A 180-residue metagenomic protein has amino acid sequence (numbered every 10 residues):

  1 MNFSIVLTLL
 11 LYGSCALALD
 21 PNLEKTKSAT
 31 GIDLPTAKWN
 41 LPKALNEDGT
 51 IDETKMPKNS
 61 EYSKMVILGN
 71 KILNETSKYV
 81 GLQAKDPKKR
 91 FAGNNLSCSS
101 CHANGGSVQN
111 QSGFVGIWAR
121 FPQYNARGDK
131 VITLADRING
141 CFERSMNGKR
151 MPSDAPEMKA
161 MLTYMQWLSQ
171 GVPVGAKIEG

Functional and structural regions predicted by a protein language model:
N2-I5, Y12-V80, Q123-G180: Post-cleavage N-terminal segment of exported redox proteins
T8, N110, I117-R120, A160: A general marker of short, structured functional hotspots
G69, N95-G106, M161, M165: The canonical Cys-X-X-Cys-His
E75-L82, A103-N110: Short helix-loop boundary/capping segments at the starts of domains
L82-L96: Local sequence-structure signature of Cys/Sec-based thiol-disulfide redox active-site neighborhoods
A84, Q109-V115, P173-K177: Short, solvent-exposed loop/turn and secondary-structure capping segments
K88-K89, F114-Q123: Short cysteine/histidine-rich metal-coordination sites, predominantly Zn2+-binding motifs
